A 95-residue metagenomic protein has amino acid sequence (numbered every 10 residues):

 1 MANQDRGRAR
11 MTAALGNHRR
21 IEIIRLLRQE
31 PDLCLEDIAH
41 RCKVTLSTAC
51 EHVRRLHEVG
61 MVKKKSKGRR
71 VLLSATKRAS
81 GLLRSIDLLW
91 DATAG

Functional and structural regions predicted by a protein language model:
A2-N3, T12, Q29, R70-G95: Conserved segment of winged-helix/HTH DNA-binding domains
R10, I21-R25, G81: Pre-recognition alpha-helix immediately N-terminal to the DNA-recognition helix within helix-turn-helix or winged-helix
H18-I21, E30-C34: Short capping segments at the starts of secondary-structure elements
L35-E36, S47: Residues within helix-turn-helix
H40, H57-E58: Alpha-helical residues within the helix-turn-helix
V53-R54: Short, hydrophobic-biased segments on the C-terminal half of alpha helices that form "recognition helices"
E58-G68, S74: Beta-hairpin "wing" of winged helix-turn-helix
